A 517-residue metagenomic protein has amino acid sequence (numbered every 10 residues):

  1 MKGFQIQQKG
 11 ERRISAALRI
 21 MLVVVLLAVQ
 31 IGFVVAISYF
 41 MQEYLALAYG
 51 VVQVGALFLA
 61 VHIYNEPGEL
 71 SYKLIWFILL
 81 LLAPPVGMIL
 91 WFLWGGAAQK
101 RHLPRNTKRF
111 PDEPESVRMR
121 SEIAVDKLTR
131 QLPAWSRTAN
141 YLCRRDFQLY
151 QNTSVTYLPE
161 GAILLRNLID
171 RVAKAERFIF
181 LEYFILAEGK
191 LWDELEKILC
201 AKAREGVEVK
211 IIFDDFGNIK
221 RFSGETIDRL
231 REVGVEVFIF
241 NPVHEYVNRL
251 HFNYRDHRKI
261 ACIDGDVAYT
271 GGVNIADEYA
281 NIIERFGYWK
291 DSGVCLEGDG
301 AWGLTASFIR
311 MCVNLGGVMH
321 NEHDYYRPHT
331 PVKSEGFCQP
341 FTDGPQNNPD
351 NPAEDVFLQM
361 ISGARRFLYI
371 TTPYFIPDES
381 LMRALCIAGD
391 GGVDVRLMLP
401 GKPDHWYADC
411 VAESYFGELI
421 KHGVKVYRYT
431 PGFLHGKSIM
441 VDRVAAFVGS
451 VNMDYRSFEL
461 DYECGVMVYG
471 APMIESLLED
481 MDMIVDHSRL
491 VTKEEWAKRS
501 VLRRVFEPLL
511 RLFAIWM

Functional and structural regions predicted by a protein language model:
M1-D355, Q359, G363, P403 (+6 more regions): N-terminal localization/anchoring segments of enzymes in phospholipid and broader phosphate metabolism
I185-K190, T371-D378: Short, glycine-rich nucleotide/cofactor-binding loops
S362, R383-C386, E413-G417: Internal, well-ordered alpha-helical scaffold/interface segments that support domain packing or protein-protein contacts
Y374-R396, P400, H405-Y407: Helical hairpin unit composed of two closely spaced alpha helices linked by a short loop
S380-M382, D409-V411, V441-V444: Histidine/acidic-residue-rich catalytic or RNA/ligand-binding cores of hydrolases and nuclease-related proteins
V426-T430: Active-site donor-binding acidic/aromatic loop of nucleotide-activated sugar and phosphosugar transferases involved
K437: Catalytic-core elements of nucleic-acid end-processing and repair enzymes
